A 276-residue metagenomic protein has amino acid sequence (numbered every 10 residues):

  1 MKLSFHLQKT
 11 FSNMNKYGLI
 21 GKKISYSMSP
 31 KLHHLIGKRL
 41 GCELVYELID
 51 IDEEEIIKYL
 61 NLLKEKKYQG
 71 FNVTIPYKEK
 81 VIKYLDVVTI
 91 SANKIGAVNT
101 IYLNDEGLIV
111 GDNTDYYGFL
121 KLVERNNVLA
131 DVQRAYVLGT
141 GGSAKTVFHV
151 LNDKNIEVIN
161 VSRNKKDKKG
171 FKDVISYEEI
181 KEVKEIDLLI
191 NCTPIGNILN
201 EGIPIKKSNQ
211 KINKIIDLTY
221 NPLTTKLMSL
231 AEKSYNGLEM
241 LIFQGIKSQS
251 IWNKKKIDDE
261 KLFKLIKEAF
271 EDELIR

Functional and structural regions predicted by a protein language model:
M1-N13: N-terminal amphipathic/basic-hydrophobic helices that include classical n-h-c signal peptides and signal-anchor
F11, A130-D131, N152, P204-N213: Short, conserved loop/helix-junction motifs that constitute active-site signature segments in enzyme catalytic cores
F11-R125, P222, L230: Phosphate/diphosphate ligand-binding glycine-rich loop within oxidoreductases
G21, N113-Y116, V123-E124, V132-N152 (+1 more regions): Glycine-rich adenosine-cofactor-binding loop
K154-F171: NAD(P)-binding Rossmann-fold cofactor-contacting core
G170-Y235, E239-L241: Rossmann-like adenosine-cofactor binding region
L218-R276: Adenosine-phosphate binding glycine-rich loop
